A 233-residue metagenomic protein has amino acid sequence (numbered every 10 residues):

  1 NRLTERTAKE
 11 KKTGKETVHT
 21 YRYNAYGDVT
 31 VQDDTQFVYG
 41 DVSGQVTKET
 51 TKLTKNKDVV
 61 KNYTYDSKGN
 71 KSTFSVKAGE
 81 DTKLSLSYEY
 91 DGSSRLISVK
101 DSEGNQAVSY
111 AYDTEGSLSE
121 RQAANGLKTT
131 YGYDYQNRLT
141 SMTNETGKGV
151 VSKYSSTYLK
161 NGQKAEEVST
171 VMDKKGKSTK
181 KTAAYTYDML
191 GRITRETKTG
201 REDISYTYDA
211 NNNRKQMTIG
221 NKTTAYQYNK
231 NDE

Functional and structural regions predicted by a protein language model:
N1-E233: Acidic/glycine-rich beta-solenoid
